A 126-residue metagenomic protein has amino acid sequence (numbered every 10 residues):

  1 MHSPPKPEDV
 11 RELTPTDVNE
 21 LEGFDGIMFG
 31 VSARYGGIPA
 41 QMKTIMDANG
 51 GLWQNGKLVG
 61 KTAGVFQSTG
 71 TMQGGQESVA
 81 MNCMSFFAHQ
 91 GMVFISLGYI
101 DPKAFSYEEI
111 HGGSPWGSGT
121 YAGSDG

Functional and structural regions predicted by a protein language model:
M1-K57: N-terminal beta1-alpha1-beta2 submodule of the flavodoxin-like/Rossmannoid cofactor-binding fold
D9-L13, G98-G126: Glycine-rich phosphate/pyrophosphate-binding loop and the adjoining helix
T14-T16, T44, T62, T69-T71 (+1 more regions): Residue-identity detector for threonine
V18-D25, A88-I95, S124-G126: Short, surface-exposed, charge-dense and proline/glycine-enriched linear segments
G30, S68, S124-G126: Short amphipathic alpha-helical segments at helix-loop
L52, Q90, G119: Change "in soluble alpha/beta enzymes" to "in soluble alpha/beta proteins
V59-G112: Short, glycine-/small-residue-rich phosphate/pyrophosphate-handling segment
